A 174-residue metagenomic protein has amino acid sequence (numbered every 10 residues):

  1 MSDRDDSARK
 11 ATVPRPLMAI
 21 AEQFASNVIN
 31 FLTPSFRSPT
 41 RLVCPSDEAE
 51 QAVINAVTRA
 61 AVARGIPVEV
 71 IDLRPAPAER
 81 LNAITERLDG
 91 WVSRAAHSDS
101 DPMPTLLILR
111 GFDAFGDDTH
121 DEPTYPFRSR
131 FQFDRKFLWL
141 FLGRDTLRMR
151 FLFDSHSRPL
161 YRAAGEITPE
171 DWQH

Functional and structural regions predicted by a protein language model:
M1-R37: A short, basic N-terminal segment
L32-S35, A63-G65, R94-P102, S129-K136 (+1 more regions): Conserved catalytic network of the ASCE P-loop NTPase/AAA+ motor domain
P34-N55: Walker A/P-loop nucleotide-binding motif
S38-R41, R59-P77: Conserved catalytic segments around the Walker B and adjacent sensor/switch elements of P-loop NTPase domains
L73-A96: Short glycine-rich substrate-engagement loop in P-loop NTPases that contacts/grips substrate
R74, A95-H120: Conserved P-loop NTPase "ATPase switch" module shared by AAA+ and STAND
A114-T119, F127-H156: Sensor-1/coupling segment of RecA-like P-loop NTPase cores
I167-H174: Conserved small helical "lid"/interfacial subdomain of P-loop NTPases
